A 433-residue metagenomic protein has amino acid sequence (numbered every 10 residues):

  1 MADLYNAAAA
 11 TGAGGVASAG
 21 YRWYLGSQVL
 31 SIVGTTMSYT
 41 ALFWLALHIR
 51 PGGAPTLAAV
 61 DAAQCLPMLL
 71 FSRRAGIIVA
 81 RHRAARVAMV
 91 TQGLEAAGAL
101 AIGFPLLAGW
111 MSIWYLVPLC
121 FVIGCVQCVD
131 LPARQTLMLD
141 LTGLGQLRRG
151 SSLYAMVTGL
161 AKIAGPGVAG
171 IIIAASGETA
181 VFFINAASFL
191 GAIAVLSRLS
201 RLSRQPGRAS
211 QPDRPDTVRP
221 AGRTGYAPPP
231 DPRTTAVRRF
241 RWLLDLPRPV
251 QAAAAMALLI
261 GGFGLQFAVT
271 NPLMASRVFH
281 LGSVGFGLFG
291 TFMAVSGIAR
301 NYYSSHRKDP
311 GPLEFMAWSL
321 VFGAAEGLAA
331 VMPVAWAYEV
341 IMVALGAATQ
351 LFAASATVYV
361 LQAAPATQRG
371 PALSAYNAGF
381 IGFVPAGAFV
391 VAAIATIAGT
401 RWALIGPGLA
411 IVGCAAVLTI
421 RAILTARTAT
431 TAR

Functional and structural regions predicted by a protein language model:
A2-Y21, R201-A255: Juxtamembrane intracellular "pre-TM" segments in multi-pass secondary transporters
L4, P67-R74, V79-R81, A85-A97 (+3 more regions): C-terminal transmembrane bundle of multi-pass solute transporters/carriers
W23-Y39, A63-V79, R83-G98, Y115-A174 (+4 more regions): Substrate-agnostic recognition of the 12-TM MFS/MFS-like secondary transporter fold
V29, M37-A41, S176-F183, R241-N301 (+1 more regions): A single, central transmembrane helix in multi-pass transporters
S38, P51-A58, S152, S283-G290 (+1 more regions): Small-residue hotspots at the loop-to-helix junctions and early N-terminal turns of transmembrane alpha-helices
A41-P67: Extracellular/periplasmic helix-loop-helix junction of adjacent transmembrane segments in MFS-like secondary
A41-R50, G103-A108, A164-I184, R277-V278 (+1 more regions): Transmembrane alpha-helix termini and helix-breaking/packing motifs in multi-pass membrane transporters
G109, T136, D140, F182-D213 (+1 more regions): Helix-loop junctions on the cytosolic side of multi-pass membrane transporters, especially the intracellular loop
